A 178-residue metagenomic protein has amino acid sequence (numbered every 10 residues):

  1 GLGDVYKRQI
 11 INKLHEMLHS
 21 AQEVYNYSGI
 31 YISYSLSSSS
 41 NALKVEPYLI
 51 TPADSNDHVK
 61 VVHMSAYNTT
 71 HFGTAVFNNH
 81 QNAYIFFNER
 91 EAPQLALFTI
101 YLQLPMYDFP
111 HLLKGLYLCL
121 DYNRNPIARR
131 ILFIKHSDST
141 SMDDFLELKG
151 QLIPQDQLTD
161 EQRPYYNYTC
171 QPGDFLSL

Functional and structural regions predicted by a protein language model:
L2-Y6: Short, small-residue-biased leader/transition segments that mark boundaries at the very start of proteins
K7-V24: Short, charged recognition helix plus adjacent turn of helix-turn-helix-like nucleic-acid-binding domains
A21-N123: Mid-protein regulatory/catalytic core that forms ligand/cofactor-binding pockets and protein-protein interaction
V76-L178: C-terminal regulatory/effector modules of DNA-binding transcriptional regulators
